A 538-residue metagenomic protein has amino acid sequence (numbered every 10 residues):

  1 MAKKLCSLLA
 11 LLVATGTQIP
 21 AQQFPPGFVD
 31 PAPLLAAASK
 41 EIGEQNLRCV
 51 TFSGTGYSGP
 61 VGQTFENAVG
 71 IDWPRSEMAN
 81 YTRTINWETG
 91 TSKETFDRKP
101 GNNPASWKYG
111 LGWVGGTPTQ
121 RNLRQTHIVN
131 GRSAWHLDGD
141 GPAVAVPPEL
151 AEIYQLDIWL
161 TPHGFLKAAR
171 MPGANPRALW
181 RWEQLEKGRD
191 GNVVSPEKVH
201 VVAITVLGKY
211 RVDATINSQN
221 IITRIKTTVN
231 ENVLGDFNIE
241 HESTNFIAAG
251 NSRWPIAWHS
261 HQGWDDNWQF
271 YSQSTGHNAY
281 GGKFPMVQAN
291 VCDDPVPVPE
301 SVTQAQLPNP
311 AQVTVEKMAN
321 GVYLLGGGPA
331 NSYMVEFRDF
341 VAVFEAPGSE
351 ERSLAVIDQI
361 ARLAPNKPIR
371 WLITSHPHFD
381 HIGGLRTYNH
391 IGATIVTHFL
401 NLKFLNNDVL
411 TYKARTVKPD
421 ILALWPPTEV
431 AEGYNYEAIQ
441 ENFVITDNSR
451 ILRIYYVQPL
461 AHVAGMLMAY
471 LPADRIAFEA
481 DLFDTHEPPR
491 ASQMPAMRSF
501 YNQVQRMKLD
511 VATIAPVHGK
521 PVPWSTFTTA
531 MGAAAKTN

Functional and structural regions predicted by a protein language model:
C6-G16: Bacterial N-terminal signal peptides
A21, V193-V298, L467-P472, E479-A480 (+1 more regions): Gly/Pro-enriched, hydrophobic low-complexity segments that function as extracytoplasmic propeptides/linkers
Q22-P33, G110-R211, N232-G235, S243 (+3 more regions): Flexible, processing/modification-adjacent segments and terminal tails in exported/periplasmic/extracellular proteins
K40-G141, A178-K187: N-terminal mature ectodomain segment of secretory-pathway/periplasmic proteins
Y271-R338: Zn-dependent metallo-beta-lactamase
E316-R362, M466-T485: Conserved beta-strand hairpin/beta-sheet module of binuclear metal-dependent hydrolase folds, prominently
E351-V396, R506-D510: Active-site metal-binding motif and surrounding structural segment of the metallo-beta-lactamase
F500-N538: Divalent-metal (often Zn2+) His-rich catalytic cores of metallo-beta-lactamase-fold enzymes
